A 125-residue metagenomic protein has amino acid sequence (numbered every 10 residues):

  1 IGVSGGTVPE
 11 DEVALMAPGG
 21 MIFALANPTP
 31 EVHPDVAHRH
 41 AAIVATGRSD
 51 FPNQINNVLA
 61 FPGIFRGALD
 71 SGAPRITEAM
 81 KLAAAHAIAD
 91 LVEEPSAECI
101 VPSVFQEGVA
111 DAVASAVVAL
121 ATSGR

Functional and structural regions predicted by a protein language model:
I1-E31: Rossmann-like NAD(P)-binding element
A24-G124: Adenosine-phosphate binding glycine-rich loop
